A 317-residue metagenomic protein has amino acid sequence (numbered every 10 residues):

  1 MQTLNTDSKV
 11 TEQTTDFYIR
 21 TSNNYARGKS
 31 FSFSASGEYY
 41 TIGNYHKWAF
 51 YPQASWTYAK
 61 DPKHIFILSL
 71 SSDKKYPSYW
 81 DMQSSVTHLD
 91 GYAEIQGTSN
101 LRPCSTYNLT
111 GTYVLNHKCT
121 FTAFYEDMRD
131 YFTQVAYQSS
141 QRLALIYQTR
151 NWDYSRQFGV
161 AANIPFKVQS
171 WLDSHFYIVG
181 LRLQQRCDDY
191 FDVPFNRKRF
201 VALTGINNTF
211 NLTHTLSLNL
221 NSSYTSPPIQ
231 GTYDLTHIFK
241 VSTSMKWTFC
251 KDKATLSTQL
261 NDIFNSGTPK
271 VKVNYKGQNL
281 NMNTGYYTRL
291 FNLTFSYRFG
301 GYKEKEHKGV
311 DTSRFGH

Functional and structural regions predicted by a protein language model:
K9-T57, W171-R182, L203-P227: Surface-exposed extracellular loop regions of Gram-negative outer-membrane beta-barrel proteins
V10, T14, T120-Y177, R186-G205: Outer membrane beta-barrel strand-and-loop segments of large Gram-negative receptors, especially TonB-dependent
Q13, F17-N23, G37, A54-Y58 (+6 more regions): Residues on the lipid-exposed face of transmembrane beta-strands in outer-membrane beta-barrel proteins
R27-F33, P62-F66, H117-F121, S170-F176 (+4 more regions): Repeated loop/turn-to-beta-strand initiation elements of outer-membrane beta-barrel proteins
A35-G43, Y58, L70-Y76, V86 (+7 more regions): Transmembrane beta-strands of outer-membrane beta-barrel pores
K74-A123, D127-R129, L145-G159, I164-K167 (+1 more regions): Outer-membrane beta-barrel signature, preferentially recognizing the C-terminal barrel domain of Gram-negative
L183, T204-T248, A254, Q259-G267 (+1 more regions): C-terminal beta-barrel architecture of Gram-negative outer-membrane proteins
F249-H317: C-terminal beta-signal and adjacent terminal beta-strands/loops of Gram-negative outer-membrane beta-barrel proteins
